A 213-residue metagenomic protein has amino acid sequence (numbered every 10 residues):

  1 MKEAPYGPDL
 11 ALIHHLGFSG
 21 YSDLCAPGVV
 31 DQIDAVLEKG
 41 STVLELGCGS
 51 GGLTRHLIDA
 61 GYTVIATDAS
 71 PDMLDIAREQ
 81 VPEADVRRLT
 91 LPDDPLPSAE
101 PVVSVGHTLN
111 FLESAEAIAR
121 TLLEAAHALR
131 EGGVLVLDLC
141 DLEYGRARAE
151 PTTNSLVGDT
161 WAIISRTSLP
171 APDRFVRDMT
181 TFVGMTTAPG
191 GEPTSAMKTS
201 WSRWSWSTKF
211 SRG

Functional and structural regions predicted by a protein language model:
M1-K39: Conserved class I S-adenosyl-L-methionine
E38, E113, R130: Short conserved AdoMet
G40-G47: Conserved class I S-adenosyl-L-methionine
S50-D93: Class I SAM-dependent methyltransferase SAM/SAH-binding core
P92-V102: A short acidic, Gly/Pro-enriched loop at the edge of an enzyme's catalytic core that lines a small-molecule cofactor
E100-E116: A short SAM/SAH-binding and catalytic strip from SAM-dependent methyltransferases
A119-E131: A short glycine-rich, Lys/Arg-flanked "PGG" loop and its adjoining helix->strand segment in the class I
V136-K209: SAM-dependent methyltransferase
